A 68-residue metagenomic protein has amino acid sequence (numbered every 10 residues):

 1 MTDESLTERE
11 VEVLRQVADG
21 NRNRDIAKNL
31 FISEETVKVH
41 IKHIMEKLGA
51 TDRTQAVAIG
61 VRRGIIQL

Functional and structural regions predicted by a protein language model:
M1-E34: Helix-turn-helix DNA-binding segment
R22-Q55: Recognition helix of helix-turn-helix DNA-binding domains
R24, R63-G64: Glycine-centered loop/turn positions within well-structured domains that cap or flank conserved ligand/cofactor-binding
R53-R63: Short, basic, alpha-helical segments at the C-terminal edge of helix-turn-helix-like DNA-binding modules
I66-L68: Short C-terminal boundary/hinge segments that cap the last helix of small helical domains
